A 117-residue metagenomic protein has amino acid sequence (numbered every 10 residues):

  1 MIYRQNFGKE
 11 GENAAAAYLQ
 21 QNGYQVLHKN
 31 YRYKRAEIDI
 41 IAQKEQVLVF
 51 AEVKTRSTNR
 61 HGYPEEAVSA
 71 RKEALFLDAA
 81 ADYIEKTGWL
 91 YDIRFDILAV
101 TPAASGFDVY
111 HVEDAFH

Functional and structural regions predicted by a protein language model:
M1-K29: Acidic-basic catalytic patches of nuclease active cores, encompassing PD-(D/E)XK and other metal-cofactor nuclease
Q25, L48, D92: Hydrophobic "anchor" residues on beta-strands that sit immediately upstream of conserved functional sites
K29-N30, K44, V49, H111-A115: Secondary-structure boundary/capping motif
Y33-A36: Short acidic/glycine-enriched loop/turn segments that link adjacent beta-strands
I38-N59, F76: Conserved catalytic cores of phosphodiester-cleaving nucleases, focusing on short active-site segments
S57-L77, D82: Mg2+/Mn2+-dependent nuclease catalytic core
K86-H117: Domain-level recognition of nuclease-like catalytic cores that cleave nucleotide substrates
